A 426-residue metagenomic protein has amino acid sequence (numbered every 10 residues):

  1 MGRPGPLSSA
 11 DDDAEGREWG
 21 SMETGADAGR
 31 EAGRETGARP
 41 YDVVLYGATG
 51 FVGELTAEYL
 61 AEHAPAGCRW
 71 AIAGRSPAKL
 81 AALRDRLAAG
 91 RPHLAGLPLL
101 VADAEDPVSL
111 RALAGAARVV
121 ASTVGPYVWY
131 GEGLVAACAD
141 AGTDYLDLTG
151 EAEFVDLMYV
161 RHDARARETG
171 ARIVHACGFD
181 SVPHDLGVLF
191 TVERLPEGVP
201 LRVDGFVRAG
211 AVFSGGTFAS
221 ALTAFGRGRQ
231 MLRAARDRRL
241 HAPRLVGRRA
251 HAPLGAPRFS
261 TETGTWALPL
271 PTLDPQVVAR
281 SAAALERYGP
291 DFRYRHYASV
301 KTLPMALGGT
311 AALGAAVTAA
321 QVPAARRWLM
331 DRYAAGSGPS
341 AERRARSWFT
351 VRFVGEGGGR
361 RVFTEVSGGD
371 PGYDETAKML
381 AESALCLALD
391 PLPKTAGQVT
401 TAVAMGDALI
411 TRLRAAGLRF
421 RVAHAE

Functional and structural regions predicted by a protein language model:
P4-L7, E193-E426: C-terminal catalytic/substrate-binding lobe primarily of soluble NAD(P)-dependent oxidoreductases
P4-R39: Intrinsically disordered, low-complexity terminal tails and inter-domain linkers enriched for S/T/G/P/D/E
V43-A61: N-terminal Rossmann NAD(P)H-binding glycine-rich loop of SDR-like oxidoreductase domains
P65-K79: Conserved glycine-rich Rossmann-like NAD(P)H-binding loop of the short-chain dehydrogenase/reductase
G90-D106: Rossmann-fold cofactor-recognition segment
V101-A116, P126: Conserved Rossmann-fold cofactor-binding substructure of NAD(P)-dependent oxidoreductases
A117-T123, Y145-L146: N-terminal Rossmann-like NAD(P) cofactor-binding module of classical short-chain dehydrogenase/reductase
P126-A234, R239, L273, R280: Glycine-/Pro-rich loop/turn segments that contact NAD(P) or position catalytic residues in Rossmann-like domains
